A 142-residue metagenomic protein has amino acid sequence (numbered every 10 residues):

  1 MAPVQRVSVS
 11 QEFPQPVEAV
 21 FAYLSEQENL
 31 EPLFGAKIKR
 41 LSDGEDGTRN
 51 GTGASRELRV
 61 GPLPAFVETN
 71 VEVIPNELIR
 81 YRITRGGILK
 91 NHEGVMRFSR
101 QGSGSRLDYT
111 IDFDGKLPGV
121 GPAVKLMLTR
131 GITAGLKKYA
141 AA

Functional and structural regions predicted by a protein language model:
M1-T48: Hydrophobic ligand-binding cavity/cleft-lining segments
P3-Q5, N50-T52, P62, K90 (+1 more regions): Residue-level preference for beta-strand/loop junctions
R6-S8, P64-E68, K90-V95: Short, surface-exposed coil-to-beta transition loops
S8-P14, R59, T69, R82 (+2 more regions): Generic structural detector for well-ordered beta-strands
P14-E18, E72-N76, R97-R106: A short, structured loop/turn motif at beta-sheet edges
E28, L128, I132-A141: Short amphipathic alpha-helical signal-transduction/dimerization elements
P32, L41-G87, K138-A142: Glycine-rich portal/gate segments that line the openings of hydrophobic small-molecule binding cavities
I83-A134: Beta-strand/loop substructures that line and gate deep hydrophobic ligand-binding cavities in soluble
